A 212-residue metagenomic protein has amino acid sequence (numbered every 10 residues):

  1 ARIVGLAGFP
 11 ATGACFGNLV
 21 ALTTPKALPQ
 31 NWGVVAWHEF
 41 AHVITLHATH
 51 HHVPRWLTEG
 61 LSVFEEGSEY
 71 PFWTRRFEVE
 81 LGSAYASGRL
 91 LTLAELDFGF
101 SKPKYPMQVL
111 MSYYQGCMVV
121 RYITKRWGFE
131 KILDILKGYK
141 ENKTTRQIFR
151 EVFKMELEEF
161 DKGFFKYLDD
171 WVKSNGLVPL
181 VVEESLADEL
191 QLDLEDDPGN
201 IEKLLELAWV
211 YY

Functional and structural regions predicted by a protein language model:
A1-P54, E65, E69-P71, S83 (+7 more regions): Juxtacatalytic substrate-recognition/specificity segment
H52, W56-L57, R76, E130-K131 (+1 more regions): Alpha-helix N-cap and coil->helix boundary residues
E59, Y114-C117, R121, L133: Non-catalytic, well-ordered alpha-helical scaffold segments
E65-L93, I123, W127-K140: Short helix/loop segments within enzyme catalytic domains that coordinate or immediately flank catalytic cofactors
L96, M107-M111, K137-Y212: Beta/coil-rich, acidic/histidine-enriched accessory regions frequently appended to metallopeptidases
Q115-M118, W127, E159: Generic recognition of stable, solvent-exposed alpha-helical segments in well-folded globular domains
